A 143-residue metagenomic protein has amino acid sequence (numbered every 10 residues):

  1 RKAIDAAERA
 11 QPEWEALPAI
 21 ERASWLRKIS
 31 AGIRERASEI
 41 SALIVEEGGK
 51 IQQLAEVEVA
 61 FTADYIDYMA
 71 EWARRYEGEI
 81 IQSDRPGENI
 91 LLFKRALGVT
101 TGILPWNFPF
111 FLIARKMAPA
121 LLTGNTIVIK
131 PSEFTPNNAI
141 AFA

Functional and structural regions predicted by a protein language model:
R1-E77, G87: Glycine-rich loop-to-alpha-helix module at the N-terminal edge of alpha/beta enzyme cores
G78-A143: Rossmann-like NAD(P) dinucleotide-binding subdomain of oxidoreductase/dehydrogenase enzymes
